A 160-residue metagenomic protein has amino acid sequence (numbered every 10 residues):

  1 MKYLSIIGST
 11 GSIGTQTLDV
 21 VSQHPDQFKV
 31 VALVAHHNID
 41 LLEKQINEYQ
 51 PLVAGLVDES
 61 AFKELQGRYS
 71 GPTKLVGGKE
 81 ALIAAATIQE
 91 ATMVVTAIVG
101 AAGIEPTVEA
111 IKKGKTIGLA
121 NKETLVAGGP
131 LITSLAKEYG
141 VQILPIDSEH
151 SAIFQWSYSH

Functional and structural regions predicted by a protein language model:
M1-A54: N-terminal Rossmann-like dinucleotide-binding module
T10, I46, V94, G114 (+1 more regions): Residue-level signal for inorganic ion chemistry
Q16-Q23, K44-Q45, L125-V141, W156-S159: Active-site-proximal loop->helix
E43-N47, I83, V108-E109, S134: Alpha-helical segments flanking ligand/cofactor-binding loops in enzyme cores
G55-V57, K74-A81: Short acidic-hydrophobic, aromatic-tinged amphipathic segments that line or gate anion-handling sites
L65, G100-K113, K122-Q142: Rossmann-fold NAD(P)-binding glycine/threonine-rich loop
G77-A110: Beta-loop-alpha module in the N-terminal Rossmann-like domain of NAD(P)-dependent dehydrogenases, especially those
